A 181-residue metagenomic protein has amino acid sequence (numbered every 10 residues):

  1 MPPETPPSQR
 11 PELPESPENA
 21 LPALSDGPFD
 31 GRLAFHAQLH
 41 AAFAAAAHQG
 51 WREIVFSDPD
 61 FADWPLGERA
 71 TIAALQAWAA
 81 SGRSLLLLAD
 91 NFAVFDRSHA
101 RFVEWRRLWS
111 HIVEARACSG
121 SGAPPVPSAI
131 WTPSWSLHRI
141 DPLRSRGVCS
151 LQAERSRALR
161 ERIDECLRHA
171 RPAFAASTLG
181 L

Functional and structural regions predicted by a protein language model:
M1-E53, P59-L181: PLD/PLD-like phosphodiesterase catalytic module centered on the HKD motif
